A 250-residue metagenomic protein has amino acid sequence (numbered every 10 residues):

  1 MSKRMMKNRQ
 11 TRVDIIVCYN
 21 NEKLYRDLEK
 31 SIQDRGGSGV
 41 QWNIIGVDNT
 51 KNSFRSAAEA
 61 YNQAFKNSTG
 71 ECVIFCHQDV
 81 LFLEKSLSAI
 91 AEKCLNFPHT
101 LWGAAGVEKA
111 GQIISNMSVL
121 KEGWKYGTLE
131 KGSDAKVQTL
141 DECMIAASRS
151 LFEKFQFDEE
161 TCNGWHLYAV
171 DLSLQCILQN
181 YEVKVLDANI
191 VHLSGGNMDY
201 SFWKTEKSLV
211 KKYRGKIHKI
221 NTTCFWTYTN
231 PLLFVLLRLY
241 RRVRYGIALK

Functional and structural regions predicted by a protein language model:
S2-R4, V13, N21-G36: Short, well-formed alpha-helical segments that are part of the catalytic scaffolds of diverse glycosyltransferases
K51-S68: Glycine-rich, basic loop-to-helix element that forms the pyrophosphate-binding segment of sugar-nucleotide handling
V73: Short aromatic/hydrophobic "clamp" motif used to bind/position activated sugar donors
H77-L81: The conserved acidic donor/metal-binding loop of glycosyltransferases
K85-M117: Conserved donor NDP-sugar-binding/catalytic core segment of glycosyltransferases
G127-A147: A recurrent flexible, glycine/aromatic-enriched loop bordering the glycosyltransferase active site that acts as
K154-L174, V183-H192: Donor nucleotide-sugar recognition loop
K184-K212: Active-site donor/metal-binding and catalytic loop motifs of nucleotide-sugar-dependent glycosylation enzymes
